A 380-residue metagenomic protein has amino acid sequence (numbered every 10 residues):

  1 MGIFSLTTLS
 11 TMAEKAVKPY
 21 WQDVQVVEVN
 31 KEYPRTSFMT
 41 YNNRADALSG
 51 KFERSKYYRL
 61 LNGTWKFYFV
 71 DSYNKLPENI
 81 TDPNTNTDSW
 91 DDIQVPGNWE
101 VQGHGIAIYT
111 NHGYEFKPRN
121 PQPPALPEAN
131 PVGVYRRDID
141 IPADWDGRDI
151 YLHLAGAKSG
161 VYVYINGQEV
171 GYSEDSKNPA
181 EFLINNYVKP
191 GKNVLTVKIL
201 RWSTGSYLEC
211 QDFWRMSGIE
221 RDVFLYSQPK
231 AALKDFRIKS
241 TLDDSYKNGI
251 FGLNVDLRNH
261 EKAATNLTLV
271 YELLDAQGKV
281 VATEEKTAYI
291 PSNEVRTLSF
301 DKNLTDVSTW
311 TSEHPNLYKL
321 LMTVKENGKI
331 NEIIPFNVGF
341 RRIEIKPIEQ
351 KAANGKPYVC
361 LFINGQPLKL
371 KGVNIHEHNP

Functional and structural regions predicted by a protein language model:
M1-A16: Bacterial Sec-dependent N-terminal signal peptides
E14-H153, C210-Q211, M216-I219: Extended carbohydrate-recognition surfaces in non-catalytic/accessory domains of CAZymes and lectin-like proteins
K51-F52, Y68-V70, N98, Q102 (+4 more regions): Accessory beta-strand-rich segments of carbohydrate-active enzymes
V132, P190-G191, N248, P291-V295: Solvent-exposed, conformationally flexible loop/turn segments
W145-D149, V188-K192, L304-K319: Short glycine/proline/serine/threonine-rich loop/turn segments at secondary-structure transition edges
I165, N248-Y289, R296-F300: Beta-strand-rich binding/interaction modules
K230-K262, A352-C360: Surface beta-strand/loop "capping" patches
T323-P380: N-terminal carbohydrate-binding accessory modules
